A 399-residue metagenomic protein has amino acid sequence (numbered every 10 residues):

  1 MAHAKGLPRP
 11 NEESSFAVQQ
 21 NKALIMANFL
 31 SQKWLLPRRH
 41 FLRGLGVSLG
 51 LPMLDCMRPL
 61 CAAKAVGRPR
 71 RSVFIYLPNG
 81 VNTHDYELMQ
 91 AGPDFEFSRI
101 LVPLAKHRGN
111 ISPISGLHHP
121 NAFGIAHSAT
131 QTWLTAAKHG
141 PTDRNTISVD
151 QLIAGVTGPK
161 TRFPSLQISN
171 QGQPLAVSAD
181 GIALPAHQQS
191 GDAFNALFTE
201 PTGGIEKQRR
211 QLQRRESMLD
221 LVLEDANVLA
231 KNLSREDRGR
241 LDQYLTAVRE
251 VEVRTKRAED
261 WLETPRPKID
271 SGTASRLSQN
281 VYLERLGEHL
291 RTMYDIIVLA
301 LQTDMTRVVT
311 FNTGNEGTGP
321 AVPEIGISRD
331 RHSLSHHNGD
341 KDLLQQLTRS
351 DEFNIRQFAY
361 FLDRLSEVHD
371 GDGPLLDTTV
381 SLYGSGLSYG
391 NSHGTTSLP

Functional and structural regions predicted by a protein language model:
K22-P399: Ligand-binding pockets and gating/stacking loops
